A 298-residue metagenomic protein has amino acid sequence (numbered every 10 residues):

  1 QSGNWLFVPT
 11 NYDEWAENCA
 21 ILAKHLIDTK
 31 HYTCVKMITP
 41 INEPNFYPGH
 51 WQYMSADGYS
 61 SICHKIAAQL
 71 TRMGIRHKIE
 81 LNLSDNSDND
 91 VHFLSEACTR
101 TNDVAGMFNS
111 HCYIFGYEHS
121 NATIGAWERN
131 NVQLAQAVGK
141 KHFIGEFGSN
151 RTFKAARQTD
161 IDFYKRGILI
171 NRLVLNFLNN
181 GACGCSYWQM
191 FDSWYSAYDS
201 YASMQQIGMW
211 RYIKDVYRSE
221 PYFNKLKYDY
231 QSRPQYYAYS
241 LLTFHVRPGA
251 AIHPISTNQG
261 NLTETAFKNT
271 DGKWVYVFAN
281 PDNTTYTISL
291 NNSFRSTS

Functional and structural regions predicted by a protein language model:
S2-D103, C112-Q133, A156: Active-site cleft segment of glycoside hydrolase catalytic domains centered on the general acid/base Glu
K36-P40, E80-L83, G106-S110, K141-E146 (+3 more regions): Structural recognition of the beta-strand scaffold that forms the well-ordered cores of secreted hydrolase catalytic
F115, S149, D192, P281-N283 (+1 more regions): Short, glycine-/Ser/Thr-/acidic-enriched flexible segments
V132, N171-L178, S240-T243, V275-V277: Generic hydrophobic alpha-helical scaffold/packing signal
I144, G148-A238, H253-N261: Aromatic/acidic polysaccharide-binding cleft in carbohydrate-active enzymes
F244, T257-R295: Carbohydrate-binding surface patches
V246-H253: Glycine-centered loop/turn motifs
